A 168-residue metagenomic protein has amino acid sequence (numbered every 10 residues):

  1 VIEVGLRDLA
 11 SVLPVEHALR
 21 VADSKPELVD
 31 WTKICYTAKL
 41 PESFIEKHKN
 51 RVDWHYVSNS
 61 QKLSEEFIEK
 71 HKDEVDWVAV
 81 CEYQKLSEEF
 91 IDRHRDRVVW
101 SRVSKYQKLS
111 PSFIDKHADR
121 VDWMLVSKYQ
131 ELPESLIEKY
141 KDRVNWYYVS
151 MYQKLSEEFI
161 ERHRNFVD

Functional and structural regions predicted by a protein language model:
V1-D168: Alpha-helical scaffold segments
